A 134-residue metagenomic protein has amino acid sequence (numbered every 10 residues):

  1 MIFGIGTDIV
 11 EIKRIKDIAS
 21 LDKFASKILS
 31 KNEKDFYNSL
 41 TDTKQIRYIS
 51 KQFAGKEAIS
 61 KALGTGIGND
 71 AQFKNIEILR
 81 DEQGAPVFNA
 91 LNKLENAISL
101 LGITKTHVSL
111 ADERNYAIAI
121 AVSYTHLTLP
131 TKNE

Functional and structural regions predicted by a protein language model:
M1-Y124: Extended, hydrophobic alpha-helical segments
A62, N133-E134: N-terminal cationic leader/targeting segments used for protein routing and processing
T125-T131: Conserved small/polar residues in nucleotide/adenosyl-binding loops
